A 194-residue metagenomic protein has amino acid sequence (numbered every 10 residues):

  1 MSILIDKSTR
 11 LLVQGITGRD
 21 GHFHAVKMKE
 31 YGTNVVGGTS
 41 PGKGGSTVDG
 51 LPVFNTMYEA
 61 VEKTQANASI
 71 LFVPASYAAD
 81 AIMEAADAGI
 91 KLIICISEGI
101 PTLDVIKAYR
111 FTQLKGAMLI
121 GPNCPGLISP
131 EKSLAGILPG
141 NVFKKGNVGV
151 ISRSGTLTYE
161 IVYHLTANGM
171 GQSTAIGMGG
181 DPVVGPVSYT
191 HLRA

Functional and structural regions predicted by a protein language model:
V13, G37-S40, C95, M118-N123 (+3 more regions): General beta-strand structural signal in soluble alpha/beta enzymes
Y31-T47: NAD(P)-binding Rossmann-fold cofactor-contacting core
G42-P52, G185-P186: N-terminal beta-loop-helix "entrance" segment that forms/cooperates in small-molecule cofactor or anionic ligand
E59-A81: Rossmann-like NAD(P)-binding element
Y77-I96: Rossmann-fold NAD(P) dinucleotide-binding segment
G99-G116: Rossmann-fold NAD(P)-binding glycine/threonine-rich loop
G146-Y189: Short glycine-cluster motifs
T190-A194: Conserved small/polar residues in nucleotide/adenosyl-binding loops
